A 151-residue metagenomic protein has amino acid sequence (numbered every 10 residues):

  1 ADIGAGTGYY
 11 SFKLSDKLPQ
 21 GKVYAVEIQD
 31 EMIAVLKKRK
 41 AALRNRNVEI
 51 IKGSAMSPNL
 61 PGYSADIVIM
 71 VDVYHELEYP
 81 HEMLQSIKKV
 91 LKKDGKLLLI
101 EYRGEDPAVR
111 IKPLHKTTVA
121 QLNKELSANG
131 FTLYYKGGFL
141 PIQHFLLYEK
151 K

Functional and structural regions predicted by a protein language model:
A1-P58: Class I SAM-dependent methyltransferase SAM/SAH-binding core
G4, A65, Y135: Glycine-rich phosphate-binding loops of nucleotide-dependent enzymes
L18-P19, L77-E78, L91-K93: Helix-to-beta-strand junctions that scaffold the AdoMet/dcAdoMet cofactor pocket in Class I SAM-dependent enzymes
P58-V68: A short acidic, Gly/Pro-enriched loop at the edge of an enzyme's catalytic core that lines a small-molecule cofactor
I67-V71, M83: A short beta-strand submotif of the Rossmann-like class I SAM-dependent methyltransferase core that lines
H81-K96: A short glycine-rich, Lys/Arg-flanked "PGG" loop and its adjoining helix->strand segment in the class I
L98-N123: Conserved class I S-adenosyl-L-methionine
N129, Y134-K151: Core SAM-dependent methyltransferase catalytic element
